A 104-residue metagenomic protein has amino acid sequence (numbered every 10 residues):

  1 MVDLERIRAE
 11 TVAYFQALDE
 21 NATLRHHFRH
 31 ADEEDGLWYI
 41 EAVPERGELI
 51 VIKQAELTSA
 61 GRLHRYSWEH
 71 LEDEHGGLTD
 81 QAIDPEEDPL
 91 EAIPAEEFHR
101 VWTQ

Functional and structural regions predicted by a protein language model:
M1-V2, W102: N-terminal domain-onset segments
V2-Y39: Negatively charged, low-complexity tracts enriched in Asp/Glu with abundant Ser/Thr
D3, Q16, V43-E45, V51 (+4 more regions): Short, flexible coil/linker segments at or flanking structured domains
L4-E5, F28-R29, T58, E87-I93: Alpha-helical interaction segments
D19, E33, P44, L71-D73 (+1 more regions): Short linear sequence elements within intrinsically disordered, low-complexity coil regions
A22, R46-G47, G76: Amphipathic alpha-helical interaction segments
H27-E69: Short helix/strand-capping turn motifs
D73-Q104: Short, compact, well-ordered microdomains
